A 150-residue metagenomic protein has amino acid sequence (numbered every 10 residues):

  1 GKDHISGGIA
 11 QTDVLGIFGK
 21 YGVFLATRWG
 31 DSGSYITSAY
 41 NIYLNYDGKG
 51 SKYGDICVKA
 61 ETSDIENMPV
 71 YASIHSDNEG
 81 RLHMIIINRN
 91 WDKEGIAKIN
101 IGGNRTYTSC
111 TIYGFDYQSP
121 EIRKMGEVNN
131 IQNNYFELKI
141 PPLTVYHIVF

Functional and structural regions predicted by a protein language model:
G1: Acidic/histidine-rich, metal-coordinating catalytic segments
H4, G8-Q11, L15-L82, E121: Glycan-recognition and catalytic regions of carbohydrate-active enzymes
R28-D31, I86-N90, F115: Active-site-proximal beta-strand/loop segments in catalytic clefts of secreted hydrolases
K59, D64-E66, N78, K93 (+1 more regions): Ser/Thr- and Asn-enriched, surface-exposed coil loops between beta-strands
I65-T106, Y146-V149: Carbohydrate-binding surface patches
I96-K98, I122-M125: Short conserved micro-motifs at the rims of enzyme active sites and ligand-binding pockets
G102-I122: Solvent-exposed beta-hairpin/edge-strand motifs
N129-F150: C-terminal beta-strand-rich structural cap/linker in extracellular carbohydrate-active enzymes
